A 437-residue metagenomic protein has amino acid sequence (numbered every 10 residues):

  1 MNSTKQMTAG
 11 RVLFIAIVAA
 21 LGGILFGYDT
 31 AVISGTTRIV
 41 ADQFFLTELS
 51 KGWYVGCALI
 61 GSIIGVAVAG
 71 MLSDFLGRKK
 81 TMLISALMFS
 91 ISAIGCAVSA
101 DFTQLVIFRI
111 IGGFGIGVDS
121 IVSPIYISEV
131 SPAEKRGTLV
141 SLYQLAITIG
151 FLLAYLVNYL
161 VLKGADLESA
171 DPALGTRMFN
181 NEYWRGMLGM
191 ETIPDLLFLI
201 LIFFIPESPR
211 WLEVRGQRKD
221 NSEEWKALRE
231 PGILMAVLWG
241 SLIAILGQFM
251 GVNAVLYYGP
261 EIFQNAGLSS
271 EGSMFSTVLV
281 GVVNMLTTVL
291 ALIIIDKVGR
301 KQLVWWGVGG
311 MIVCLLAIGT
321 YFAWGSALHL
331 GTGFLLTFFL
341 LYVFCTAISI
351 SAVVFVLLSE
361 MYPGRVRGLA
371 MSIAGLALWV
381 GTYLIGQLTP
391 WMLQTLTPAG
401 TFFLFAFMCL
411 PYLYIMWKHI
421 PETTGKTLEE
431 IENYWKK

Functional and structural regions predicted by a protein language model:
M1-G216, D220-K437: Alpha-helical transmembrane bundle of multi-pass membrane proteins
